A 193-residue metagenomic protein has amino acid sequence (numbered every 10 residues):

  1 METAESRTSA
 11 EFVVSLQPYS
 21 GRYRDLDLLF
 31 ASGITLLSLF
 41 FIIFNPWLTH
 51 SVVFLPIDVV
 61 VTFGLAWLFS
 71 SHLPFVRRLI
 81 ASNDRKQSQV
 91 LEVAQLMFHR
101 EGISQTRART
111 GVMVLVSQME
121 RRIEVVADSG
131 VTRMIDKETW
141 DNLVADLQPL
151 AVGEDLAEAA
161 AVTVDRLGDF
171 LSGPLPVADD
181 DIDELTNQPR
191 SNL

Functional and structural regions predicted by a protein language model:
A4-L16, P74-L193: Folded, non-transmembrane soluble domains that reside on the lumenal/extracytoplasmic side of membranes
Y19-G21, V59: N-terminal catalytic or cofactor-binding beta/alpha core of small enzyme domains
Y23-I34: Select subsegments of transmembrane alpha-helices in polytopic membrane proteins, especially boundary-proximal
T35-I42: Hydrophobic, membrane-inserted alpha-helices
I42-L79: Transmembrane alpha-helices and immediately adjacent membrane-cytoplasm interface residues in multi-pass integral
